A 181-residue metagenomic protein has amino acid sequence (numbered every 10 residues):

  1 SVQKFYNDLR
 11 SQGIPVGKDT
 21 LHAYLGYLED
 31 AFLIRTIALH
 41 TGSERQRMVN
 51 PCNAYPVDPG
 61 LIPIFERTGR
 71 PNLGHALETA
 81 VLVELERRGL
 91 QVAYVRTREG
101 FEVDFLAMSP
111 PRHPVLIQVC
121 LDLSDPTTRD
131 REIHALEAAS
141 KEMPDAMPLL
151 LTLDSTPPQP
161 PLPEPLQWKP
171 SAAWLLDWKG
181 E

Functional and structural regions predicted by a protein language model:
S1-H113: Accessory nucleic acid-recognition modules appended to NTPase machines
L85, D104-F105, I117, L136 (+1 more regions): Hydrophobic, well-ordered secondary-structure elements that form the walls of internal hydrophobic environments
Q91, M147, P165-Q167: Conserved beta-strand segments of alpha/beta enzyme cores
V103, D125-T128, P157-P161: Short active-site-adjacent structural elements
M108, P114-S124: Active-site ExK catalytic segment of metal-dependent nucleases
D122, R129-P144: Short, charged, amphipathic alpha-helix that recurs within catalytic cores of restriction-modification and other
P144-L153: Short, hydrophobic beta-strand segments that form beta-sheet elements in well-ordered domains
L153-E181: Domain-level recognition of nuclease-like catalytic cores that cleave nucleotide substrates
